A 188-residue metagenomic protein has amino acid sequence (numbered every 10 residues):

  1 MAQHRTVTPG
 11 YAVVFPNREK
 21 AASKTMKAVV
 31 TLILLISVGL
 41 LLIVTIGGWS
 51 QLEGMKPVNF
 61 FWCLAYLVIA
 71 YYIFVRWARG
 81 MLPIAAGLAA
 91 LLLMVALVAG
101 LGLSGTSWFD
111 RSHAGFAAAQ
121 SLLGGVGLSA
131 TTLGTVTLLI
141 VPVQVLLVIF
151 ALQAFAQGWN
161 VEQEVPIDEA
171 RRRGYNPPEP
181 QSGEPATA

Functional and structural regions predicted by a protein language model:
M1-S37, F150-Q181, T187-A188: Cytosolic juxtamembrane helix and N-cap/initiation of the first transmembrane helix
A22-T31, I43-Y66: Transmembrane alpha-helix entry/boundary detector in multi-pass membrane proteins
A28-T31, L35, E53-F60, A86 (+2 more regions): Hydrophobic alpha-helical segments of membrane proteins, primarily the transmembrane helices and their short helical
L34-T45, N59, Y66-A70, A89-A99 (+1 more regions): Helical transmembrane-bundle signal
W49-E53, A78, L101-W108, F155-Q163: Transmembrane helix-loop junctions in multipass membrane proteins, especially transporters and channels
Y72-D110: Loop-to-transmembrane helix junctions at the membrane interface
S107-G127: Membrane-interfacial helical/loop segments at transmembrane boundaries in membrane proteins
Q120-Q144: Individual transmembrane alpha-helices with interfacial aromatic-anchor signatures
